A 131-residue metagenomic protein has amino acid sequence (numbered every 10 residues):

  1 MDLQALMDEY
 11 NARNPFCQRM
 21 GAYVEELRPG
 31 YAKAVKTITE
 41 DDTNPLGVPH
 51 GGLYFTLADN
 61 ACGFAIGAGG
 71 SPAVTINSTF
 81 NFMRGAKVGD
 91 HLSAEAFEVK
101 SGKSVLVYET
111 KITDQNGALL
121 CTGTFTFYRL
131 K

Functional and structural regions predicted by a protein language model:
M1-K131: Terminal targeting signals and extreme-terminal segments of soluble enzymes
